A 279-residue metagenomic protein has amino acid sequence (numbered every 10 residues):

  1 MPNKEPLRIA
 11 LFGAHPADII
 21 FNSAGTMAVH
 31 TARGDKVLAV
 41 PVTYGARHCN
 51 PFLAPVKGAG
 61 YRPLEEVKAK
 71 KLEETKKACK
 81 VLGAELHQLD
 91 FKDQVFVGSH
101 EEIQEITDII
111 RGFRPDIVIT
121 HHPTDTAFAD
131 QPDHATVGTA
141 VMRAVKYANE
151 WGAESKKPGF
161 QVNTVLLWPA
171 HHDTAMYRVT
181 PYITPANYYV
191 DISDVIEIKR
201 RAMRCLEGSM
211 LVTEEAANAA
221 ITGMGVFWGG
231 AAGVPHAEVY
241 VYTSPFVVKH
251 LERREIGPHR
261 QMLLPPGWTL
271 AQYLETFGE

Functional and structural regions predicted by a protein language model:
M1-A10, E85, V97-E279: Metal-dependent de-N-acetylase/amidase catalytic core
M1-F113, Y273-F277: Active-site rim/loop-helix segments in enzyme catalytic domains that contact anionic ligands
